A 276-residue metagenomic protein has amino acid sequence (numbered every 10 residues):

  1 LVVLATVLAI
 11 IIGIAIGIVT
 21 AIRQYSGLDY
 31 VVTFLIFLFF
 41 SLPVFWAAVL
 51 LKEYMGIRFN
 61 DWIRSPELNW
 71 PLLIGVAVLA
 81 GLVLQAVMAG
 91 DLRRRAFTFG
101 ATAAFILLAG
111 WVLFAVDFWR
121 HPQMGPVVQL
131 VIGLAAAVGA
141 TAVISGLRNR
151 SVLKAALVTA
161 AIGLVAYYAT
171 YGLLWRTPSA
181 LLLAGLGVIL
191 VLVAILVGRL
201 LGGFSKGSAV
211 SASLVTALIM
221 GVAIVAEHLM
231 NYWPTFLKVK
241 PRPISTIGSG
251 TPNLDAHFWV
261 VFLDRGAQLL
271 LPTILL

Functional and structural regions predicted by a protein language model:
V2, T6-I22, S26, S41-V49 (+1 more regions): Hydrophobic positions within alpha-helical transmembrane segments of bacterial inner-membrane proteins
V3, I11-I18, A77-L276: Alpha-helical transmembrane segments of integral membrane proteins, especially multi-pass inner/plasma-membrane
A21-Y25, L51, G56-N60, D117-F118 (+1 more regions): Short helix-capping/hinge motifs at transmembrane helix termini and TM-loop junctions
I22-V31, S208-A209, R265: Membrane-helix interface segments
L28-V31, W62-N69, W119-G125, P178: Membrane-water interface of transmembrane alpha-helices in multipass transporters/channels
F34-F37, S41: Residue-level signal for discrete positions within transmembrane alpha-helices of multi-pass small-molecule
G56-D61, N231-T235: Perimembrane helix-loop junctions in membrane proteins
S65-A80: Hydrophobic alpha-helical transmembrane segments and immediately flanking/interface helices in integral membrane
